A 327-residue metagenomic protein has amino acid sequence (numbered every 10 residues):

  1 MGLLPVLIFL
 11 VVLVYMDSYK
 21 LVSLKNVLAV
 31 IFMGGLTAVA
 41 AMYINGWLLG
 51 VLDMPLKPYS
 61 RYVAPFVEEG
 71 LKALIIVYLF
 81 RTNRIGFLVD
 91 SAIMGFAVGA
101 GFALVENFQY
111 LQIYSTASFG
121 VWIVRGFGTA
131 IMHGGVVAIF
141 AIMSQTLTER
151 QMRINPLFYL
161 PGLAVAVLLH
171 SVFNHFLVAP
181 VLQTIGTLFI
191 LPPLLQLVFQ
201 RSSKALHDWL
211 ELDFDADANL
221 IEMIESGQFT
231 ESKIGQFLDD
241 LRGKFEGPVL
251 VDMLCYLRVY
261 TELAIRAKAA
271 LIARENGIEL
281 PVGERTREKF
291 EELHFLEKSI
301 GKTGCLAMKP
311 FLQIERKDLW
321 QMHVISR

Functional and structural regions predicted by a protein language model:
M1-R327: Hydrophobic alpha-helical segments at protein termini of multi-pass membrane proteins
